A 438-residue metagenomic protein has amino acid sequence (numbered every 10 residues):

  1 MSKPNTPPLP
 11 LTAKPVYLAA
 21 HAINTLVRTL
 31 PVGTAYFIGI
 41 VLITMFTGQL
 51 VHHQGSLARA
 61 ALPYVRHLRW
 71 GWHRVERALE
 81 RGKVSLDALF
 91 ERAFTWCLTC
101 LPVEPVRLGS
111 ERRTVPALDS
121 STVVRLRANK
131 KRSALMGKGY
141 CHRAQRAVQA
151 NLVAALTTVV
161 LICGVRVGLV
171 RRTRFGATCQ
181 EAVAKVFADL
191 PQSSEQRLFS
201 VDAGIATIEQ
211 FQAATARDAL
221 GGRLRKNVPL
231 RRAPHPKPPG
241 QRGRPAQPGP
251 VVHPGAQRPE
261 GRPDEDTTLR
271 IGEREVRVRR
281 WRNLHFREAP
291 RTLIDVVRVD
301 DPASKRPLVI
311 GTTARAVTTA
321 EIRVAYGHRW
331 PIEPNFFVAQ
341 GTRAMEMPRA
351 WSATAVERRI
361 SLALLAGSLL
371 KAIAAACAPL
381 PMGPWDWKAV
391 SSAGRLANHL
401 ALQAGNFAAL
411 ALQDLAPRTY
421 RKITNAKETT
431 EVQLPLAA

Functional and structural regions predicted by a protein language model:
S2-G82, L86: Gly/serine-rich nucleotide phosphate-binding loop at the start of the catalytic core of nucleotide/ADP-ribose-handling
F46-T47, E80-V165: Active-site-proximal, Lys/Arg-enriched surface segment that forms a nucleic-acid-binding/basic interface patch
L57-A61, E111-L126, L156, Q196-I205 (+4 more regions): Short, conserved catalytic/metal-binding motifs centered on acidic residues
L68, R74-R77, G139-Q196, V296-L308: Electropositive, glycine- and tryptophan-enriched low-complexity nucleic-acid-binding patches
T173-V296, M382-S391, T429-E431, P435-A438: An internal, acidic/charged active-site-proximal segment that coordinates divalent cations and/or engages
I322-A350: Short amphipathic alpha-helical "interface-anchor" segments enriched in bulky aromatics
M345-L402: Basic, amphipathic alpha-helical segments enriched in Lys/Arg and hydrophobic/aromatic residues
P379-A438: Long, low-complexity C-terminal extensions of enzymes
